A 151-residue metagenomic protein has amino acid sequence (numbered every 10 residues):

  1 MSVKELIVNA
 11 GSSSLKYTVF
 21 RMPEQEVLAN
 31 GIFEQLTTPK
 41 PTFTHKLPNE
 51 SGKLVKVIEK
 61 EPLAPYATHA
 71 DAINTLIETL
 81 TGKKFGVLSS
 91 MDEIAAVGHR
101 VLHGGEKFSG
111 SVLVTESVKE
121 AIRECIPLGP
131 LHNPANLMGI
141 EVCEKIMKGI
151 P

Functional and structural regions predicted by a protein language model:
S2-K46: Gly/Thr-rich phosphate-binding beta-strand-loop-beta motif of the actin/hexokinase/Hsp70
S2-V3, D92-E93, M147-P151: Short coil/turn connectors at secondary-structure junctions
A10-G11, R100-V101, N136: Fold-independent oxyanion-binding glycine-rich loops and adjacent beta-strand/coil segments at enzyme active sites
L15, A72, L76, E93 (+2 more regions): General structural feature for long, well-ordered alpha-helical segments within catalytic domains of soluble enzymes
V27-A95: Contiguous, glycine/small-aliphatic-enriched amphipathic segments in soluble metabolic enzymes
H69, L80, K84-L131: Short beta-strand-loop/turn "lid" adjacent to the catalytic site in phosphate-handling enzymes
V118, I122-P151: Active-site neighborhood for divalent-cation/phosphate handling
